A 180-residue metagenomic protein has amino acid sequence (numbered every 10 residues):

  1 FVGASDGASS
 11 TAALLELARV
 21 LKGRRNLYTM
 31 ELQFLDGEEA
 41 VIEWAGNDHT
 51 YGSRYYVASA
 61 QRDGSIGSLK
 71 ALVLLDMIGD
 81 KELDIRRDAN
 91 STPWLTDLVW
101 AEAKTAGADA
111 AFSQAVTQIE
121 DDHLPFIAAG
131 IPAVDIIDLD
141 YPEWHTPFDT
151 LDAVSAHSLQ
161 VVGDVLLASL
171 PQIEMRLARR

Functional and structural regions predicted by a protein language model:
F1-L98, Q118, H123: Acidic/histidine-rich catalytic neighborhood of metal-dependent amide-processing enzymes
A71, I78-R180: Active-site-adjacent substrate-binding region of metalloamidase/peptidase-like peptide-processing proteins
